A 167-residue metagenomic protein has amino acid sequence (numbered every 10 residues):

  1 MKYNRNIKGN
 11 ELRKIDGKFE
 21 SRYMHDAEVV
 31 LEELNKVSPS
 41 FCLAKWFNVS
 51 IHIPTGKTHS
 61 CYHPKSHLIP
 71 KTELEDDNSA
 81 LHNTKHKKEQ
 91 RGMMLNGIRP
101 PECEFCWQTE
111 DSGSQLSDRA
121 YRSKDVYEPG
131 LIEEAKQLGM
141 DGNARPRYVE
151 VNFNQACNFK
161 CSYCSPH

Functional and structural regions predicted by a protein language model:
Y3-R5, L12, G17-K124: Accessory C-terminal segments flanking Radical SAM cores
I7-G9, Q155: Low-complexity, compositionally biased segments
M24-H25, K36, A135-L138, C161: Short charge-dense sequence patches
L43, Q90, M140, Y148-V151: A general structural-boundary detector
S60-L68, F105, E110, N143-H167: Canonical Radical SAM [4Fe-4S] cluster-binding loop centered on the CxxxCxxC motif and its immediate flanking residues
D111-R147, F159: Recognition helices and adjacent regulatory flanks at domain boundaries
